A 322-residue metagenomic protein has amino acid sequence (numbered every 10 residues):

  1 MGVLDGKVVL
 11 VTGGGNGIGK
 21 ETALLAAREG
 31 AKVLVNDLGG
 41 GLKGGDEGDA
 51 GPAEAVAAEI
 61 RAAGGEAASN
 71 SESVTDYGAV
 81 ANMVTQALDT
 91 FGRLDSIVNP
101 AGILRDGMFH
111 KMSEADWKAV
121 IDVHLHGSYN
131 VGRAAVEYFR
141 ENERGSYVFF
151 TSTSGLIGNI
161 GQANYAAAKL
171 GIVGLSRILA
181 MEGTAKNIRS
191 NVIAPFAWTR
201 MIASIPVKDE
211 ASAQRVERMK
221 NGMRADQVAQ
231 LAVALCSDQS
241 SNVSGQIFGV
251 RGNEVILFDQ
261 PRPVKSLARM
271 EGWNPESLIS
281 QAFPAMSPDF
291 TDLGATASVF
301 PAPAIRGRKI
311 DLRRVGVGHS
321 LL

Functional and structural regions predicted by a protein language model:
G2-G40: Canonical Rossmann dinucleotide-binding motif of NAD(H)/NADP(H)-dependent dehydrogenases/reductases, specifically
D5, A63-E66, Q86-N99, R105 (+2 more regions): A glycine-rich helix->loop->beta "capping" turn within Rossmann-like NAD(P)(H)-dependent oxidoreductase domains
A50, E54, S71-T85, E114: The beta1-alpha1 cofactor-binding region of Rossmann-like NAD(H)/NADP(H)-dependent oxidoreductases
I60, M108-F109, D116-I121: Substrate-binding pocket helix/loop in short-chain dehydrogenase/reductase
G132, A168, S176: Active-site helix of classical SDR
S152: Residue(s) in the substrate-gating loop at a strand-loop-helix junction that position the organic substrate next
A213-H319: C-terminal helical subdomain
